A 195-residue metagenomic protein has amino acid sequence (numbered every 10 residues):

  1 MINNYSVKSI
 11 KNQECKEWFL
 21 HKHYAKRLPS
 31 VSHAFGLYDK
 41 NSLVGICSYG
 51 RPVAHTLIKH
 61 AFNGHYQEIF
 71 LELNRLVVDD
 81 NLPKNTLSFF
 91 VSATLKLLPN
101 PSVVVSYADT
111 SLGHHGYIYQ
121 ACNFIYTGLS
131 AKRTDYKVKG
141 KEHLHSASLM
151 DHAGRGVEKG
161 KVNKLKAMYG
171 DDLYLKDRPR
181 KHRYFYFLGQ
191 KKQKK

Functional and structural regions predicted by a protein language model:
M1-P29: Short amphipathic alpha-helix that is part of the acyltransferase structural core
S6-S9, G50-G170: Acyl-donor binding region in acyl/amide transferases
F19, S32-S48: Conserved beta-hairpin
K26-R27, Y126-G128, D172-K176: Short secondary-structure junctions
S30-S32, S130-A131: A short, compositionally biased
S32-A34, A121, K181-R183: Extracellular structured ligand-interaction cores
A167-K195: Charged phosphate-binding loop/patch that engages nucleotide di/tri-phosphates or the phosphate backbone of nucleic
